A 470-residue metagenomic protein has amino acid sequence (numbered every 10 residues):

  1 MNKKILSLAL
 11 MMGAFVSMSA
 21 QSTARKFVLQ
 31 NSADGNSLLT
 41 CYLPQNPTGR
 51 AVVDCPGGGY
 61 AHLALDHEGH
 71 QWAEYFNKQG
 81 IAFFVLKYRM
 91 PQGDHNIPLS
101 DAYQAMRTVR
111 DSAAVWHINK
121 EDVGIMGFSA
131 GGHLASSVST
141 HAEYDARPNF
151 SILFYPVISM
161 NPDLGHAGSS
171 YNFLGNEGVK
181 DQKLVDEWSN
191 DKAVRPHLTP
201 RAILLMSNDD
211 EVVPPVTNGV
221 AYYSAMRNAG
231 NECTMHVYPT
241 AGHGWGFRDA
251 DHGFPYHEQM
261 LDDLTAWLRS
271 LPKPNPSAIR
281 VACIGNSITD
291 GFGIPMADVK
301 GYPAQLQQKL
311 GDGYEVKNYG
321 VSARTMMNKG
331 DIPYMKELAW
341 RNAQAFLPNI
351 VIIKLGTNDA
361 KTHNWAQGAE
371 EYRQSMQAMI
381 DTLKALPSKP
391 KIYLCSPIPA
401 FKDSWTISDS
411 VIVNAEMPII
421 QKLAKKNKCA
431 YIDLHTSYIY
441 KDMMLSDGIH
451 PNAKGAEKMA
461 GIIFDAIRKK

Functional and structural regions predicted by a protein language model:
A64-D66, Q71-A73, F84-K120, D251-H257: Catalytic nucleophile-loop/oxyanion-hole region of alpha/beta-hydrolase and closely related hydrolase-like folds
Q104-S169, V185, N190: Primarily recognizes the serine-hydrolase "nucleophile elbow" in alpha/beta-hydrolase and SGNH/GDSL folds
I203-D210: Short beta-strand/loop motif that positions the catalytic acidic residue of the alpha/beta-hydrolase fold
E211-N218: Conserved alpha/beta-hydrolase "acid-adjacent" motif
V220-N275, S446-I449, A453-E457, K470: C-terminal catalytic histidine-bearing segment of alpha/beta-hydrolase fold enzymes
G242-G253, I294, I398-K470: Catalytic His-Asp segment of secreted/periplasmic serine-dependent ester chemistry enzymes
A278-A282, I288-Q374, V411: Conserved SGNH/GDSL esterase-like catalytic core that processes O-acyl groups on lipids and polysaccharides
K354-A360, D381-N414, H435: Active-site segments of SGNH/GDSL-like serine hydrolases that catalyze O-acetyl group transfer/hydrolysis on lipids
